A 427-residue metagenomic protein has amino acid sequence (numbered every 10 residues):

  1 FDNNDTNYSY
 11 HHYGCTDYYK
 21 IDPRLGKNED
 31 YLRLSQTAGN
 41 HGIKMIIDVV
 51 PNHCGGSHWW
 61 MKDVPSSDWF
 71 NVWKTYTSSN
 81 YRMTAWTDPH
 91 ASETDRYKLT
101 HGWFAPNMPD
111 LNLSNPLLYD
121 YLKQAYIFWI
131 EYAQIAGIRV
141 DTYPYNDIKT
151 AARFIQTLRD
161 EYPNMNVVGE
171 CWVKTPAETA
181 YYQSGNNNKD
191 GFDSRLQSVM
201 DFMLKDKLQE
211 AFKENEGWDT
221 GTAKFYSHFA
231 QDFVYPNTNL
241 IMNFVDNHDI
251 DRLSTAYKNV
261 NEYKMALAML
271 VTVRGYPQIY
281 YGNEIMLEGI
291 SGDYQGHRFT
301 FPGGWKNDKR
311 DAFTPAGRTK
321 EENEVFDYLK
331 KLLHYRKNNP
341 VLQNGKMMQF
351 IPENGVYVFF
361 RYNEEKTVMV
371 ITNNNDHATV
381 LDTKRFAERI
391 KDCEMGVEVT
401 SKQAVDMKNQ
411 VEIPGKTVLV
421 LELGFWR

Functional and structural regions predicted by a protein language model:
F1-F128, Y132, A151-D160, A177-E178 (+2 more regions): Substrate-binding/active-site clefts of carbohydrate-active enzymes
H12-K27, F104-Y119, A136-Y145, Q209-W218 (+1 more regions): The substrate-binding groove and active-site-proximal loops of carbohydrate-active enzymes, especially glycoside
S35, H53, A125, E131 (+11 more regions): Active-site-proximal helices and loops of the catalytic beta/alpha 8
M45-I47, I138, V167-G169, N243 (+1 more regions): Hydrophobic faces of well-ordered beta-strands that scaffold small-molecule active sites in alpha/beta enzyme cores
G345-E365: Surface beta-strand/loop "capping" patches
I371-N375: Asparagine-centered strand-capping/turn motif at beta-strand->loop junctions
R385-S401: Solvent-exposed beta-hairpin/edge-strand motifs
M407-R427: C-terminal beta-strand-rich structural cap/linker in extracellular carbohydrate-active enzymes
